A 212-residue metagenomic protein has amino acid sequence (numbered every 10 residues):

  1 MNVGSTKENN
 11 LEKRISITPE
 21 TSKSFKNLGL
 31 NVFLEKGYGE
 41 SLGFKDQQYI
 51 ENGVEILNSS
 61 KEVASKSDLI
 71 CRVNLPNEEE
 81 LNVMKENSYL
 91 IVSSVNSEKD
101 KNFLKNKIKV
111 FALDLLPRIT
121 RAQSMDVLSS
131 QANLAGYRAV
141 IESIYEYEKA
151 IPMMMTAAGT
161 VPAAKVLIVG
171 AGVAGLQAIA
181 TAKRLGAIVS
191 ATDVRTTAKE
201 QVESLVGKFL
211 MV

Functional and structural regions predicted by a protein language model:
M1-K107: An N-terminal-biased, well-structured beta-alpha scaffold segment characteristic of Rossmann-like dinucleotide-binding
N2, E8, P76-K165: Glycine/serine-rich phosphate-binding loop and adjoining beta1-alpha1 elements at the start of nucleotide-handling
K7-S41, A150-V212: Glycine-rich phosphate/diphosphate-binding loop of Rossmann-like nucleotide-binding domains
K36, S59-S60, S93-S94, L113-P117 (+2 more regions): Short beta->alpha connector loops at strand-helix junctions that form conserved, small/polar/Pro-enriched
G39-L42, S97-E98, P117-R121, T197-E200: Short gly/pro/ser/thr-enriched loop/turn and capping motifs at secondary-structure boundaries
Y49-G53, L128-Q131, G207-M211: Short, hinge-like loop/turn segments at secondary-structure boundaries
S65, L134-Y137, I141, L176 (+1 more regions): A broad detector of short, well-ordered amphipathic alpha-helices that serve as recognition/interaction surfaces
